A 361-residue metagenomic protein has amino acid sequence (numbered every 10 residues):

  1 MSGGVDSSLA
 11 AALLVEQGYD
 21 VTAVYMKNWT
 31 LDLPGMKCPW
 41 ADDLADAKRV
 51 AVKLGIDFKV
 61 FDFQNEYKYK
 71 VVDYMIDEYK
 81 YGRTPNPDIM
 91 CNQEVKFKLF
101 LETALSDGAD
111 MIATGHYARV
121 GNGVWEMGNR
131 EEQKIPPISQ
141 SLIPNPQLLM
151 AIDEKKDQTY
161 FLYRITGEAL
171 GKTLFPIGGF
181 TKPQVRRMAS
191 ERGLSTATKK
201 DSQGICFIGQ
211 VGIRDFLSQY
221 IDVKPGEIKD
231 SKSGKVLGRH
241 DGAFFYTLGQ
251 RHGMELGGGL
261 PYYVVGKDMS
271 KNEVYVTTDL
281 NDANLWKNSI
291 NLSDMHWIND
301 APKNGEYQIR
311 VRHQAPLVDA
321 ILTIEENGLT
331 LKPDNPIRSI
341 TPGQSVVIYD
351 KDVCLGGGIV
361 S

Functional and structural regions predicted by a protein language model:
M1-G128, K134-I135, S141-Y163, L174: ATP-dependent adenylation/nucleotidyltransferase module used to activate substrates
L31, A113-V120, Q147-S361: AMP-forming adenylation/ATP pyrophosphatase catalytic core
